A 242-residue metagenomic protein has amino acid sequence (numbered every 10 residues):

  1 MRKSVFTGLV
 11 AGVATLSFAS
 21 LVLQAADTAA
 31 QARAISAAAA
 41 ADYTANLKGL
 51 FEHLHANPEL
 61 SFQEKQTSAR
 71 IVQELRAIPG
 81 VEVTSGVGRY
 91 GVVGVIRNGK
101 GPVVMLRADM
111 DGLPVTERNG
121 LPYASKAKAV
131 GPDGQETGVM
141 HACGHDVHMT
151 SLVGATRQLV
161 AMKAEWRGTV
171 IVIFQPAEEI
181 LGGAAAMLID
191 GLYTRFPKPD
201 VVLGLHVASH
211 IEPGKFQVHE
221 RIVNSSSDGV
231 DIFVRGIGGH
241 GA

Functional and structural regions predicted by a protein language model:
M1-S4: Positively charged n-region of N-terminal signal peptides that target proteins for export
G8-S20: Bacterial N-terminal signal peptides
G8-V10, E52, P102, A184-L188: Short, functionally important structural connectors and interaction interfaces within domains
L16, L121-S125, L159, I189 (+1 more regions): Hydrophobic alpha-helical segments
S20, Q24-A26: Short, compositionally biased low-complexity segments
A26-H141, T150-R167: Acidic/His- and Gly-rich active-site-bordering loop/insert found across diverse amide/peptide-bond hydrolases
K128-M140, D146-V147, A164-A242: Histidine/acidic-residue-rich, glycine-tolerant segments that coordinate divalent metal ions
